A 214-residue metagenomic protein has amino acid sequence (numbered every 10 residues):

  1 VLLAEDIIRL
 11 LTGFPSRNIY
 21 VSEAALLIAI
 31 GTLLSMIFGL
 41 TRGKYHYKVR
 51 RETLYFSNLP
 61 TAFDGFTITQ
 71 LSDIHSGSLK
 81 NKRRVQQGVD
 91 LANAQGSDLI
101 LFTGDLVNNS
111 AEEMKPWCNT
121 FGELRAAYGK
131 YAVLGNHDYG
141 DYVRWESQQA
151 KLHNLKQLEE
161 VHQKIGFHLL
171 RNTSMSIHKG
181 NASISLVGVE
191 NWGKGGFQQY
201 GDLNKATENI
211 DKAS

Functional and structural regions predicted by a protein language model:
V1-Y45: Non-catalytic terminal accessory segments
R9-G13, L54, T69, D90: Short amphipathic alpha-helical coupling elements at transmembrane boundaries
T12-G13, G39, K48, G65 (+2 more regions): Glycine-centered secondary-structure boundary/capping sites
S35, E52, I184: A broad, low-specificity signal marking well-ordered, structured residues that form hydrophobic/aromatic
H46-S57: Alpha-helical transmembrane signal-anchor/signal-peptide segments
L59-S214: Soluble catalytic domains of enzymes that build or remodel membrane lipids, polysaccharides, and related
